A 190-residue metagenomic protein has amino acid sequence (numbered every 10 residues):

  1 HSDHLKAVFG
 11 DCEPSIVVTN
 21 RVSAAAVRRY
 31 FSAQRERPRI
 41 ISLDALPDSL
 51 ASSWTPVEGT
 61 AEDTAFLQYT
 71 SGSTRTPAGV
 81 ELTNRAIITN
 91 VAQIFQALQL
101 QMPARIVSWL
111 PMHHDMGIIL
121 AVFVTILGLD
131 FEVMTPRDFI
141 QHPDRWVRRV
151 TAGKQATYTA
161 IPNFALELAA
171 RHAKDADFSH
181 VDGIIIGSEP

Functional and structural regions predicted by a protein language model:
H1-I16, R39-L43, G79-E81, D130-D138: Short beta-strand->loop structural element characteristic of the AMP-binding/adenylate-forming
K6, G10, P56, P143-T151: Short hydrophobic/charged patches on amphipathic alpha-helices used for structural packing and interfaces
G10-C12, S32-R35, D175-H180: Short, conserved loop/helix-junction motifs that constitute active-site signature segments in enzyme catalytic cores
S15-V17, R39, D63, A78-G79 (+4 more regions): Beta-sheet entry/capping signal
I16-R28, L46, D138, A156-P190: Adenylate-forming
I40-S42, D48-Y69, R75-T76, N90 (+1 more regions): Conserved pre-ATP/AMP-binding loop-to-beta segment of ANL
S73, G128, S188: Conserved G/P- and acidic residue-centered "switch" motifs that form tight phosphate/ATP-binding loops in soluble
I88-R105, H113-T157, H172: Conserved AMP-binding/adenylation subdomain of ANL enzymes
